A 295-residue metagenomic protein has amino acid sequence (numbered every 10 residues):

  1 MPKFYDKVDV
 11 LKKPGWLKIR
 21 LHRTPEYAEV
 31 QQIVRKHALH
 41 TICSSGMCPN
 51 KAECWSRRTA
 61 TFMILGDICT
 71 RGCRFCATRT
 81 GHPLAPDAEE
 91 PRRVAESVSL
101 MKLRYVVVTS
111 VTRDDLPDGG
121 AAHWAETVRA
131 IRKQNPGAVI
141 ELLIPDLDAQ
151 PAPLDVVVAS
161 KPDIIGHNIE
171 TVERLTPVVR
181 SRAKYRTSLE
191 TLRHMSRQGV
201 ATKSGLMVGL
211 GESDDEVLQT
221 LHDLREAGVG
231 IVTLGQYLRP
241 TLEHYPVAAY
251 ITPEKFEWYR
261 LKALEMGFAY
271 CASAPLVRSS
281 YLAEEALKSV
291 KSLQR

Functional and structural regions predicted by a protein language model:
M1-T61, R92, E96, K102 (+3 more regions): Auxiliary Fe-S-binding modules of radical SAM enzymes
I42, M63, D67-T70: Processing junctions and N-termini across compartments
C48, C69, C73-C76: Short cysteine clusters
A52-M63, F75-E89: Iron-sulfur (Fe-S) cluster-binding segments and ferredoxin-like electron-carrier domains, especially [2Fe-2S]
A60, R71, I165: Change "...and in nucleic-acid phosphodiester-cleaving endonucleases..." to "...and in nucleic-acid processing enzymes
D67, P145-D148, G211, L276: Short, surface-exposed acidic/glycine-rich loop or hinge patches that mediate macromolecular interfaces
D67-T70, L103, E170-V172, Y237-R239: Short connector loops/turns at beta-strand edges and beta->alpha or beta->beta junctions
A77-R93, L100-P151, V157-T191, K203 (+2 more regions): Core AdoMet radical
